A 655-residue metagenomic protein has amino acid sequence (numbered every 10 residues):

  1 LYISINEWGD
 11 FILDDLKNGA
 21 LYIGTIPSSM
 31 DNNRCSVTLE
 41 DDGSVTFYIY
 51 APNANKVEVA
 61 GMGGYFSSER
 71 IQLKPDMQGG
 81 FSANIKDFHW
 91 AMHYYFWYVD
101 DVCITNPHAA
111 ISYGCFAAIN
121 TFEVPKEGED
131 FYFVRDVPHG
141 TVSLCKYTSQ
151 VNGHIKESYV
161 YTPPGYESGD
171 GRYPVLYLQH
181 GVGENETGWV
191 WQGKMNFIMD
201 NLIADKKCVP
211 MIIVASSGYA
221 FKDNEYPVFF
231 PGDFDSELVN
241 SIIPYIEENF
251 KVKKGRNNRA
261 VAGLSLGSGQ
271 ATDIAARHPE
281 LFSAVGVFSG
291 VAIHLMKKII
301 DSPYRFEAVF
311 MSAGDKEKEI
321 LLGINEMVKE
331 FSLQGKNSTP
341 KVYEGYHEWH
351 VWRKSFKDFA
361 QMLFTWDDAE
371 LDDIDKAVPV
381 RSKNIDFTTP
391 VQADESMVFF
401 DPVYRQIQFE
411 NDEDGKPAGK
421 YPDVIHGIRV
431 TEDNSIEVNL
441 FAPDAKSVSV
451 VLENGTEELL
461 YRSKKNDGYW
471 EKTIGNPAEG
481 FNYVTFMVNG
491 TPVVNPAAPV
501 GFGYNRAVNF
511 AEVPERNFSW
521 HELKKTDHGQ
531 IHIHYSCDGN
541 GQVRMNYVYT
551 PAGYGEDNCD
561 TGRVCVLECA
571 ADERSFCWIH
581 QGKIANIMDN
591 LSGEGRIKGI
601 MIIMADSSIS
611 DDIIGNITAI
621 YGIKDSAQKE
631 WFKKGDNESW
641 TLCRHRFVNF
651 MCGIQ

Functional and structural regions predicted by a protein language model:
I5-N6: Non-catalytic N-terminal targeting/anchoring module and adjacent flexible stem/linker that precedes the structured
G9-S28, N32-R34, L39-R70, K74-G419 (+4 more regions): Non-catalytic cap/lid and distal C-terminal segments of serine-dependent acyl enzymes
